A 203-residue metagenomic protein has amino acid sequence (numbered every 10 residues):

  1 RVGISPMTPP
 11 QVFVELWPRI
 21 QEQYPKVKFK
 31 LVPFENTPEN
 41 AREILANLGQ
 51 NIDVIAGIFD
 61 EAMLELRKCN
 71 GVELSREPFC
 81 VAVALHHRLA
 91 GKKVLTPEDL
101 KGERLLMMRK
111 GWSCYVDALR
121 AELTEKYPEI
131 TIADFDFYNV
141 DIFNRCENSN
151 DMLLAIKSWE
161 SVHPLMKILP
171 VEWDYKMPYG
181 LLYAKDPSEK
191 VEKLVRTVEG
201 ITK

Functional and structural regions predicted by a protein language model:
R1-M63: Central regulatory/effector-binding core of bacterial HTH transcription factors
R1-S5, I55, A82, L106 (+1 more regions): Short, well-ordered beta-strand segments
V12-F13, E103-K126: Secondary-structure junction motif
K30-F34, T131-F135, L169: General small-molecule cofactor/ligand-binding pocket signal
A46-G57, F79, R145-L154: Alpha-to-beta junction loops
E65-V72, E77, V140-E189: Beta-alpha-beta core module
L66-F79, V83-L105, V191-E192: Flexible hinge/capping segments at coil-to-helix
E98, P178-K203: Extended ligand-binding regions for polar small-molecule ligands
